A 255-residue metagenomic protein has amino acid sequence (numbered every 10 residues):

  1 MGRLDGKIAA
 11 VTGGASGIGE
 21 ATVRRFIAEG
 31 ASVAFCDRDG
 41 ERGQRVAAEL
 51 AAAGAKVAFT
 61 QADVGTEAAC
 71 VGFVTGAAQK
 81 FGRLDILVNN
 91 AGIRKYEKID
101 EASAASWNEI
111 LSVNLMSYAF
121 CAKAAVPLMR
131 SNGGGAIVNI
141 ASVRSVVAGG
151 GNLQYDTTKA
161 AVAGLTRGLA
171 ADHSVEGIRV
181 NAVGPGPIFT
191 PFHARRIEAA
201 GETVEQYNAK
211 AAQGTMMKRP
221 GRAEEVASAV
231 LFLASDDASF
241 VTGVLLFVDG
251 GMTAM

Functional and structural regions predicted by a protein language model:
I8, A15-S16, D39: Conserved glycine-rich cofactor-binding loop
F81, A119-A122, R130, R219-V248 (+1 more regions): C-terminal substrate-recognition "lid" of short-chain dehydrogenase/reductases
V88, S174, R179, V241-G243: Short, small/polar-rich loop/turn modules that mediate ligand/substrate recognition or access, typified
K98-I99, S103-L111, Y207, A211: Substrate-binding pocket helix/loop in short-chain dehydrogenase/reductase
A122, T158, T166: Active-site helix of classical SDR
P127, A171-V175, S239: Alpha-helical segment proximal to the catalytic Tyr-Lys
S142: Residue(s) in the substrate-gating loop at a strand-loop-helix junction that position the organic substrate next
